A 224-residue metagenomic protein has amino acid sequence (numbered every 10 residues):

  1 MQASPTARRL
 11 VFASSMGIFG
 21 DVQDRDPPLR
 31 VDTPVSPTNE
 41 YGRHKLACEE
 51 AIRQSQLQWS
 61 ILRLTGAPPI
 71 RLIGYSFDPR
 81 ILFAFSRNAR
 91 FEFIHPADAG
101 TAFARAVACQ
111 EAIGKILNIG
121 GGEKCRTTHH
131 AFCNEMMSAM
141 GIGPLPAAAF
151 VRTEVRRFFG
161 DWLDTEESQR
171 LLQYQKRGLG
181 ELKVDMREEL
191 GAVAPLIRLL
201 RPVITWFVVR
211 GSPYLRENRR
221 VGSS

Functional and structural regions predicted by a protein language model:
M1-T38, L62: Conserved Rossmann-fold NAD(P)-dependent oxidoreductase catalytic core, especially the SDR/UDP-sugar
R9-F12, S60-G66, E92, N118: Structural signature of the Rossmann-like NAD(P)-dependent dehydrogenase/reductase core
P27-L46, A89-A97: Short-chain dehydrogenase/reductase
V31-P34, A67, R71-R87, S138-A149: A short C-terminal helix-loop "cap" of Rossmann-like NAD(P)-dependent dehydrogenase/epimerase domains
E49-R71: Conserved beta-loop-beta element that borders a ligand/cofactor-binding pocket
T65-R71, F85-A97, G121-C125: Glycine-rich "substrate-gating" loop/helix at the edge of Rossmann-like oxidoreductase active sites
A84-A108, G114-K115: Substrate-positioning beta->alpha
A102-L171, R177-D185, V193-R201, F207-S224: Mid/C-terminal beta-alpha module of Rossmann-like enzyme folds, strongest in SDR-family dehydrogenases/epimerases
